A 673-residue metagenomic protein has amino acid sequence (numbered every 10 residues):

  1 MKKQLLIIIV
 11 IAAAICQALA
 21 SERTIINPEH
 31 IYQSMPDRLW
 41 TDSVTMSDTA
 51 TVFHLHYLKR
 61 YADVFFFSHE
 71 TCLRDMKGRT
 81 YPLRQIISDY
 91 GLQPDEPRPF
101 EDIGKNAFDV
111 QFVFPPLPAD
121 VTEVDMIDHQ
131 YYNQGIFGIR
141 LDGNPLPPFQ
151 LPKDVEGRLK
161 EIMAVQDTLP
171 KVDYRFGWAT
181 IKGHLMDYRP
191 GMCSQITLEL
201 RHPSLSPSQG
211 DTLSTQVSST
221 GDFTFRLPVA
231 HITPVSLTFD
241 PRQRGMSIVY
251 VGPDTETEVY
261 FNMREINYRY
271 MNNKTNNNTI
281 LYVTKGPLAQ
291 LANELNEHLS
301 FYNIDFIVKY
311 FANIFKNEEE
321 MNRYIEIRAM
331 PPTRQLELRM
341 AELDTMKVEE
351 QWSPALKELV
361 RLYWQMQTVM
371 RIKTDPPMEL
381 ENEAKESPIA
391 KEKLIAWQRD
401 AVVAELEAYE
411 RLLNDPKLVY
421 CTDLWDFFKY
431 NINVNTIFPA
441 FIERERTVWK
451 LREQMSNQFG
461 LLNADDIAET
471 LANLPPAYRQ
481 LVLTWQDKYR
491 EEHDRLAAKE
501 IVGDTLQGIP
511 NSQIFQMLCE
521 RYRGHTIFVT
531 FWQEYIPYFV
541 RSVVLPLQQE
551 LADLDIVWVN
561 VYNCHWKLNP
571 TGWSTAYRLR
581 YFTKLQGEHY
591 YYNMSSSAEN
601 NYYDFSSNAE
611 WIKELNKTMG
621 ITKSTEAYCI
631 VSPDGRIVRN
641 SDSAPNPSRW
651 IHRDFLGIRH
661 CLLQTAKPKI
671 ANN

Functional and structural regions predicted by a protein language model:
M1-T24, A671-N673: Bacterial Sec-dependent N-terminal signal peptides
S21-G157: Conserved functional micro-motifs across diverse proteins
G138-A355: A non-transmembrane, solvent-exposed segment enriched in polar/low-complexity residues
M263-H525: Oxidative protein folding and maturation machinery
F515-V544, V559: Short active-site neighborhood of thiol/selenol oxidoreductases, capturing the structured segment around
Y538-L585, S596-E599, N608-E614: Structural microenvironment flanking redox-active thiols in thiol-disulfide oxidoreductases
M594-I658: Thiol/disulfide oxidoreductase modules built on the thioredoxin-like
